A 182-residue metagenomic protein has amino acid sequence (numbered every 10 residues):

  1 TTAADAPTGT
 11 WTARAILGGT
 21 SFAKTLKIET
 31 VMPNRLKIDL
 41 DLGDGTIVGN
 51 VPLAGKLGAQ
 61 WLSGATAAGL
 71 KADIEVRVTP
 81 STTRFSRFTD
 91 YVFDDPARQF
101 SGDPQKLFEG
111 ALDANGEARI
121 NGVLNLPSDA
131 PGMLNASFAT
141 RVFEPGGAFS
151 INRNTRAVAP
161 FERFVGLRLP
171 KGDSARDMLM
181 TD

Functional and structural regions predicted by a protein language model:
T1-D182: A structural signal for beta-strand and strand-to-loop patches characteristic of beta-rich domains
